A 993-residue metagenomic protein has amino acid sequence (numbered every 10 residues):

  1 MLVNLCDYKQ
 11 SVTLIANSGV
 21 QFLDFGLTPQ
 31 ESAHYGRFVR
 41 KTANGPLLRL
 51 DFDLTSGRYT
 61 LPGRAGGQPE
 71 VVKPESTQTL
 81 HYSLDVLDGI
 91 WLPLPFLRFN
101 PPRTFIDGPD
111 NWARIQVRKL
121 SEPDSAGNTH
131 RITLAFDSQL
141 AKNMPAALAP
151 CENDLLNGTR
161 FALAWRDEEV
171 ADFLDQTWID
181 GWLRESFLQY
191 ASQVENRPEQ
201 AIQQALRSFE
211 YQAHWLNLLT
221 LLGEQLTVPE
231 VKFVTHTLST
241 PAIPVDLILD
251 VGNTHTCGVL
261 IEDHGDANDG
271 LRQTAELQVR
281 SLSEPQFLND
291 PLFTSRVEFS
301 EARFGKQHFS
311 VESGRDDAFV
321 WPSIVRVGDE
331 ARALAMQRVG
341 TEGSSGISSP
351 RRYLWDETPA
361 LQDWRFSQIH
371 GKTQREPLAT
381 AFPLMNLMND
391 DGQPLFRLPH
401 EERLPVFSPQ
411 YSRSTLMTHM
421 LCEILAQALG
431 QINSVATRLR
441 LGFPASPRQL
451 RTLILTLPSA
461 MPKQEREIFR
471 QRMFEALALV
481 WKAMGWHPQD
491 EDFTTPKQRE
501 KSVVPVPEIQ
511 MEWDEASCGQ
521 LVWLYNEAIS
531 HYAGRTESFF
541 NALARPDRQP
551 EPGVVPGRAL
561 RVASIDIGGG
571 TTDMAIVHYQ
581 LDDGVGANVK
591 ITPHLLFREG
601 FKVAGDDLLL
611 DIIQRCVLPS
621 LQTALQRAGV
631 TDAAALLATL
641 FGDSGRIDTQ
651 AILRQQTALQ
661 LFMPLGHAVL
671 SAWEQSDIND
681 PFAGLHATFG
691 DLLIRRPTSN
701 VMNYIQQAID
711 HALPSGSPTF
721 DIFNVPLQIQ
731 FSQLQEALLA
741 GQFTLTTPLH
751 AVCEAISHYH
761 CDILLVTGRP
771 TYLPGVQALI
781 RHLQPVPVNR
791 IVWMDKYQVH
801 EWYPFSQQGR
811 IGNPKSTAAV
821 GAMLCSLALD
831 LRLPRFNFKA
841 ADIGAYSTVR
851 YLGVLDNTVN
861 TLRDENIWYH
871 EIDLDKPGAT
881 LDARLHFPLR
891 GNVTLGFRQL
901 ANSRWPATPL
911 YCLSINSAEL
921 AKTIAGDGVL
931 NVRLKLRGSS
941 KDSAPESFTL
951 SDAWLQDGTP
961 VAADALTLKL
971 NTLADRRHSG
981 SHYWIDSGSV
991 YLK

Functional and structural regions predicted by a protein language model:
M1-M388, A604-S620, R904-K993: Early-domain small/polar-rich strand-loop-helix modules and first-structured segments of the mature chain
Y211-H214, L218-L221, E342-G346, S408-I432 (+7 more regions): Phosphate/oxyanion-binding active-site loops and adjacent basic polyanion-contact surfaces
L222-A242, L416-A445, W523-G553, H711-H760 (+1 more regions): Phosphate/ATP-binding catalytic cores across multiple sugar-kinase/actin-like superfamilies, primarily ASKHA
P241, I248-H255, P458-S459, A516-S517 (+3 more regions): A short acidic Gly-Thr/Ser loop motif
G270-R272, E276-G371, I576-S717, C825 (+2 more regions): Phosphate-binding glycine-rich/basic clefts of nucleotide- and phosphate-handling proteins, predominantly
P447-I468, C761-I780: Glycine-rich phosphate-binding loops at beta-strand->alpha-helix junctions
I468-V480, Y772-W793: Conserved helicase motor "Helicase C" RecA-like lobe of SF1/SF2 P-loop NTPases
V503-I529, L610-D611, V792-R850: Glycine-rich phosphate-binding/hydrolytic loop that grips phosphoryl groups
